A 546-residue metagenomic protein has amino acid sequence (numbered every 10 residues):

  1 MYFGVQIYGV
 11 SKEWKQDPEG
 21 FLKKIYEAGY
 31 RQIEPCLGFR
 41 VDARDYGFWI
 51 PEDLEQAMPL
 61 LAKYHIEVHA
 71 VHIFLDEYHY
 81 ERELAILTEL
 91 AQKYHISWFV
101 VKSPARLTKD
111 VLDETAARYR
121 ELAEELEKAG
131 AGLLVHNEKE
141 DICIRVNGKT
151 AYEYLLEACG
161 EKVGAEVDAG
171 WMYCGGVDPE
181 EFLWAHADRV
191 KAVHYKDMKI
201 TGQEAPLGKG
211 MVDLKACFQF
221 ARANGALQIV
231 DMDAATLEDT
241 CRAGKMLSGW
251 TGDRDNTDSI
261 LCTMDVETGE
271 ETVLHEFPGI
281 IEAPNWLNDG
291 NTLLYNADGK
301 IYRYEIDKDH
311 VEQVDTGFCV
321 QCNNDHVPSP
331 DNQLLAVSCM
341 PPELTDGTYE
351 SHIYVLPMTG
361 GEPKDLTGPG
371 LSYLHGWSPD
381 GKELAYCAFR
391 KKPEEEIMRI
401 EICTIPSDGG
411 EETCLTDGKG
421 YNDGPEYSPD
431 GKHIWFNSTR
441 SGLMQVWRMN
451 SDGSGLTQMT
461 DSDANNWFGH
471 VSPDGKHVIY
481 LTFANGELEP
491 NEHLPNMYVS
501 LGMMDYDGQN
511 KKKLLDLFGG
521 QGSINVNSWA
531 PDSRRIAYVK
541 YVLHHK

Functional and structural regions predicted by a protein language model:
M1-K93, S97, G244, G249 (+3 more regions): N-terminal pre-domain/capping segments
M1-S11, K15-G29, Q92-H95, V146-G164 (+1 more regions): Histidine-acidic metal/acid-base catalytic patches
V10-Q16, C36-E52, F74-E83, A105-D113 (+4 more regions): Acidic-and-aromatic substrate-binding clefts and catalytic sites of carbohydrate-active enzymes
E34, A70, V100, L134 (+3 more regions): Conserved beta-strand positions in the central sheet of alpha/beta enzyme cores
L37, S103, D197, M232 (+3 more regions): Short secondary-structure boundary segments
Y64, D76-G164, C174: Active-site acidic/histidine proton-transfer and metal-coordination neighborhood in alpha/beta enzyme cores
H136-E138, D233, P369: Short, well-ordered beta-to-alpha junction loops that form the rim of enzyme active sites and present histidine/acidic
G252-K546: Sequence signature of WD/YWTD-type beta-propeller architectures
